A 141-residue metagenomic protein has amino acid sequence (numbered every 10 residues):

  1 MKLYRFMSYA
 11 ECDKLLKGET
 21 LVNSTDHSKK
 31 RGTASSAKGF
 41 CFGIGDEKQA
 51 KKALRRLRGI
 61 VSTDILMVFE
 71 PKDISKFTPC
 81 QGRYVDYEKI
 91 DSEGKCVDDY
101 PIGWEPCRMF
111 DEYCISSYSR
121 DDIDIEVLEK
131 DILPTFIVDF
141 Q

Functional and structural regions predicted by a protein language model:
M1-K38, R55: ADP-ribose/NAD+-binding catalytic cleft of ART/PARP-like enzymes
Y4, L16-K17, V22, R55-R58 (+4 more regions): Compositionally biased amphipathic helical and low-complexity segments enriched in hydrophobic
F6-C12, G45, V61, V68-S75: Short, flexible beta-strand-to-coil junctions
L16, K51, F77-P79: Active-site-adjacent loop/helix micro-motif of nuclease/hydrolase catalytic cores
D26, S62-Q141: Active-site and NAD+-binding cores of ADP-ribose-processing enzymes
A37-F42, K48: Amphipathic alpha-helical packing elements
D46-V61: Short active-site loop/helix that positions an aromatic residue
